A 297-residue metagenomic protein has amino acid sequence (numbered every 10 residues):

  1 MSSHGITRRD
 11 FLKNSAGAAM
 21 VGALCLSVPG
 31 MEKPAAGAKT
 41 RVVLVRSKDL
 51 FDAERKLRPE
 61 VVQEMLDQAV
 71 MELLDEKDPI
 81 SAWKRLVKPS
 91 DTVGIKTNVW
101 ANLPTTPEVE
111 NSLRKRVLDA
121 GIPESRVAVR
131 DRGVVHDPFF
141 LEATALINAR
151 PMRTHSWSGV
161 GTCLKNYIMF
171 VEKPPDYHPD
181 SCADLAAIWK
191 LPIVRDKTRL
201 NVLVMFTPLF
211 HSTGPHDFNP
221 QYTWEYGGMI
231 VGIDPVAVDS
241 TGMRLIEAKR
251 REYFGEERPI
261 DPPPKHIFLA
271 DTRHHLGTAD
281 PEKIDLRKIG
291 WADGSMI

Functional and structural regions predicted by a protein language model:
M1-I297: N-terminal and secondary-structure boundary signal
